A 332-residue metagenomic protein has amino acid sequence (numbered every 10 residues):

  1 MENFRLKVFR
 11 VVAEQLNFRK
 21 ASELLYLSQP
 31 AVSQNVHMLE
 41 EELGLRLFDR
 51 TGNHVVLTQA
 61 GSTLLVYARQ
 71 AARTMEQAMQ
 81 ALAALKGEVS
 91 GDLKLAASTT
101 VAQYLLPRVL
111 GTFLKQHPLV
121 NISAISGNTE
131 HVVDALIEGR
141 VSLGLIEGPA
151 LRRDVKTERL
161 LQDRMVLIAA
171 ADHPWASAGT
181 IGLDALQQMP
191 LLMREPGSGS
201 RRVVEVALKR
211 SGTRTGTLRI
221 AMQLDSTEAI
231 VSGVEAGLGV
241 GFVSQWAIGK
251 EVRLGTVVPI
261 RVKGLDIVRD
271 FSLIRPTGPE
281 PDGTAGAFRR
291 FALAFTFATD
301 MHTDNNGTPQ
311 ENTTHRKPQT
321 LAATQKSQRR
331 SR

Functional and structural regions predicted by a protein language model:
V11-S28: Short helix-boundary/capping micro-motifs
E40-L57, S62: A short LG(V/I)-centered, amphipathic sequence patch enriched for acidic residue(s) preceding the LG motif
S90-R153, L224: Central regulatory/effector-binding core of bacterial HTH transcription factors
L105, V258-H302: A late-sequence structural motif
N128-V133, I137-V141, I146-E147, E205-V258 (+1 more regions): Hydrophobic hinge/microswitch elements
R153-R159, D163, A185, E228-T277: Beta-alpha-beta core module
D154-L192, P196: Flexible hinge/capping segments at coil-to-helix
W175, L191-G212, P281-G283, A298-N305 (+1 more regions): Secondary-structure junction motif
